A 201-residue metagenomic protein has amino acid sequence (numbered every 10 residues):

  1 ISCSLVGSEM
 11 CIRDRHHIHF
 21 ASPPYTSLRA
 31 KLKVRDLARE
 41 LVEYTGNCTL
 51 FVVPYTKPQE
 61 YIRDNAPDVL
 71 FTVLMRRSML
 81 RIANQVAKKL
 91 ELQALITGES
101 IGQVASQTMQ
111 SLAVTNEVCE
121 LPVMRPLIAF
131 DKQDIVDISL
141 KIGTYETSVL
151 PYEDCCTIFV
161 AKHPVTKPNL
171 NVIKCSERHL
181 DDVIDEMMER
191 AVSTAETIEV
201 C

Functional and structural regions predicted by a protein language model:
I1-I12: Single conserved hydrophobic/aromatic residue that forms the stacking wall/gate of nucleotide- or nucleobase-binding
S2-S4, H17, V34, I135: Extended, hydrophobic alpha-helical segments in both membrane/secreted and soluble proteins
E9, C48, L92, T108 (+2 more regions): Peripheral terminal appendages
R13-K57: Cysteine-dependent PTP/DSP-like catalytic domain, specifically the C-terminal lobe
R15-I18, M124-R125, S148: Short hydrophobic alpha-helical runs that function as membrane-insertion/retention elements
S22, G98-E99, S148-P151: Short secondary-structure boundary segments
L41, Y55, Q59-D137, K141-I142 (+1 more regions): Active-site adenylate/phosphate-handling loop in enzymes that bind or generate adenylated species
V53-P58, S100-I101, E153-K162: A glycine-rich phosphate-binding loop feature that marks nucleotide/adenosyl-phosphate handling sites
